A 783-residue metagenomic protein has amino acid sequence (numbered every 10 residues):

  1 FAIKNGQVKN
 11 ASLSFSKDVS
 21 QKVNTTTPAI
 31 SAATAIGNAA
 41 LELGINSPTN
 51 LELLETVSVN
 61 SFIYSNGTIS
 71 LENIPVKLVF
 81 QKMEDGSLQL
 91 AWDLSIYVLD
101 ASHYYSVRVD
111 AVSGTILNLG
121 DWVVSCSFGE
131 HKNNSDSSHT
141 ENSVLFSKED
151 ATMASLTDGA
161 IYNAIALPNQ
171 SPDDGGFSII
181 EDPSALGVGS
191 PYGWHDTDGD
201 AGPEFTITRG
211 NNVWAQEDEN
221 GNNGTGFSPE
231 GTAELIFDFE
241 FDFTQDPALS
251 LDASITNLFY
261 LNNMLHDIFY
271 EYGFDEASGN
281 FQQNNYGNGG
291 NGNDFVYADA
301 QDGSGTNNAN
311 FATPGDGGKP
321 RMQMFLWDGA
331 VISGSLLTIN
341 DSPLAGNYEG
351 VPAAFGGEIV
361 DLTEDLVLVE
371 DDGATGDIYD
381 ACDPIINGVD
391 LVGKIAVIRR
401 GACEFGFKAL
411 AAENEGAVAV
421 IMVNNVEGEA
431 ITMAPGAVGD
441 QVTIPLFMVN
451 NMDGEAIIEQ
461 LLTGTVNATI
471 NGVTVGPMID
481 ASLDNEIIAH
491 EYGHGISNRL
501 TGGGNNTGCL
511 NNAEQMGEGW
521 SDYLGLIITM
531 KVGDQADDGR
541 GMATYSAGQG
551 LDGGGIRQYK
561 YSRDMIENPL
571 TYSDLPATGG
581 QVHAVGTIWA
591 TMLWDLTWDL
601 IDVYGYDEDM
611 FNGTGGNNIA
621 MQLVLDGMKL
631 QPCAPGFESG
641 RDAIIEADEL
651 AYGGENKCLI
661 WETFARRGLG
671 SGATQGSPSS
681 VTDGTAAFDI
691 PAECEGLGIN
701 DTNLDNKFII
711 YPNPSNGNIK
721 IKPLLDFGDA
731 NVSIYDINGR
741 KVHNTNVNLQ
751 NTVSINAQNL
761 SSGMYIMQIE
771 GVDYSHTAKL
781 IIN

Functional and structural regions predicted by a protein language model:
F1-L13, Y104-G120, N414: A short, surface-exposed beta-strand/turn
A2-N38, E42, T208-N211: Contiguous hydrophobic, core-forming segments of folded domains
K22-Q89: Short, non-transmembrane alpha-helical segments in secretory-pathway proteins
N66-D85, Q89-A91, S95-Y104, T115-N340 (+6 more regions): Extracellular zinc-dependent metalloprotease catalytic-domain scaffold
G273, Y606-R667: Amphipathic alpha-helical substructures
A330-P477, N498: Structured lumen-facing ectodomains of secretory-pathway proteins
F637-F708, N716, S762: Beta/coil-rich, acidic/histidine-enriched accessory regions frequently appended to metallopeptidases
T702-N783: C-terminal outer-membrane/trafficking sorting elements
